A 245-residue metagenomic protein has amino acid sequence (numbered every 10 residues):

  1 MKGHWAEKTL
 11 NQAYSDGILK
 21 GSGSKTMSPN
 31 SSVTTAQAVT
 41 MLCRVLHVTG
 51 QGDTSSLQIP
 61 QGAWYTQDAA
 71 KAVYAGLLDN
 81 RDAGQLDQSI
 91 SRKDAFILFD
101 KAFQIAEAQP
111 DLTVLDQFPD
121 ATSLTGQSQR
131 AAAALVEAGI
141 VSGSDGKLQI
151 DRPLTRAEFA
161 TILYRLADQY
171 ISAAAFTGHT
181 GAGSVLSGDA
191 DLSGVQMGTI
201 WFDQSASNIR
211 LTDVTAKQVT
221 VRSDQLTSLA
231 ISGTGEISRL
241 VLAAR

Functional and structural regions predicted by a protein language model:
M1-E7, S15, K20-K93, F99-Q129 (+3 more regions): Feature responds to low-complexity, polar/acidic, surface-exposed segments characteristic of secreted/exported proteins
A132: Flexible glycan-contacting loops in extracellular carbohydrate-active proteins
A138: Short His/Asp/Glu-rich catalytic/ion-coordination signatures at enzyme active sites or charged loops
F159-T161: Short, structured beta-strand segments at or near domain termini in extracellular proteins/domains
A173-G178, G183-R245: Short, T/G/N/S-enriched strand-turn elements that build extracellular solenoid repeat scaffolds
